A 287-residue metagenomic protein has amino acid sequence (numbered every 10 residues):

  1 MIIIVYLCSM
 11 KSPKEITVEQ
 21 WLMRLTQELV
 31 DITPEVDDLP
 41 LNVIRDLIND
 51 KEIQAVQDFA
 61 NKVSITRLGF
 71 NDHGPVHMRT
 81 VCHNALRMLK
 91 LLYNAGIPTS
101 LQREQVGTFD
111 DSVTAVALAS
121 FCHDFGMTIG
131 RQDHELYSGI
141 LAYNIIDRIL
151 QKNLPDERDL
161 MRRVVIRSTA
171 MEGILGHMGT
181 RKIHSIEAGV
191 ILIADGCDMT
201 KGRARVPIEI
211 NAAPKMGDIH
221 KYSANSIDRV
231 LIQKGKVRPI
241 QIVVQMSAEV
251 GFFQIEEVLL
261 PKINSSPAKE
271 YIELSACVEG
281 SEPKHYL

Functional and structural regions predicted by a protein language model:
I3-S9: Short, positively charged and aromatic/hydrophobic N-terminal segments
M10-D46, G69-D72, H83-D110, C122 (+3 more regions): Divalent metal-dependent phosphate-bond-processing catalytic cores, especially two-metal-ion Mg2+/Mn2+ enzymes that act
N42-I65: Short alpha-helical hairpin
E52-I53, D111-A115: Short coil-to-beta-strand
A60-L68, A119-D124: A short small-residue
M78, C82-L89, V116, D124 (+2 more regions): Histidine- and acidic-residue-rich, metal-dependent catalytic cores
A115-L118, V190: The start of beta-strands in P-loop NTPase/AAA+ ATPase cores
